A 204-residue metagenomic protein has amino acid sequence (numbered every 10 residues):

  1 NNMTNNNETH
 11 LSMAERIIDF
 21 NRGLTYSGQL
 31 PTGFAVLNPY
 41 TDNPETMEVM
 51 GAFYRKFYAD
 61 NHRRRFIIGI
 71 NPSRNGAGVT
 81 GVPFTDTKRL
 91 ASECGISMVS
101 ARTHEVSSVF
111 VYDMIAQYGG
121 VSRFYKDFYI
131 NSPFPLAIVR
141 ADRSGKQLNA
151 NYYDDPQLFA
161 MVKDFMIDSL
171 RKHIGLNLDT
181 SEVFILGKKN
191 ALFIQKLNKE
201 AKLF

Functional and structural regions predicted by a protein language model:
N1-N5: Short, Lys/Arg-enriched N-terminal segments with co-localized hydrophobic residues within the first ~10-30 amino acids
N7-E182, K189-N198, K202-F204: A polyanion-binding, active-site-adjacent surface
